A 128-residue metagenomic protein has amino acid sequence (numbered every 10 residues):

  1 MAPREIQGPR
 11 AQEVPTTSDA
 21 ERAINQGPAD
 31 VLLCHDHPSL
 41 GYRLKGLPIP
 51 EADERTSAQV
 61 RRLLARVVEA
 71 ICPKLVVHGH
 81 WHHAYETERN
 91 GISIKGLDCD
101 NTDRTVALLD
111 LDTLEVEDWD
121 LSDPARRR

Functional and structural regions predicted by a protein language model:
M1-A58: Active-site-proximal loop/helix segment associated with metal-binding centers of metalloenzymes
S18-D19, P73-H78, V116-S122: Noncatalytic linker/hinge segments flanking ATPase motor cores
A29, P73, G91-I92: Short, well-ordered alpha-helix to beta-strand connector turns
V31-H35, V77-H78, G96: A structural signal for short, well-ordered beta-strand segments and their strand-loop junctions that often border
P38-R43, V67, I71-E88, N101-T105: Active-site environment of divalent metal-dependent phosphoester hydrolases
Q59-E69: A short, acidic, amphipathic alpha-helical segment used as a generic capping/interface helix at domain edges
H83-R128: Binuclear metal-dependent phosphoesterase catalytic core
